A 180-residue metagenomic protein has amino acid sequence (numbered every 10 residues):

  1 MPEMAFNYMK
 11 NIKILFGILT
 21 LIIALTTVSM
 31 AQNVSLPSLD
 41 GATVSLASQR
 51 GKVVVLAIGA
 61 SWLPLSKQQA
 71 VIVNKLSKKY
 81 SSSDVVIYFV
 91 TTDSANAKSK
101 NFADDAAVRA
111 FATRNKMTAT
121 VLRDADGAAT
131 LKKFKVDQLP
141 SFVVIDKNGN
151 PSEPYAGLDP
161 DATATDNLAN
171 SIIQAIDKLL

Functional and structural regions predicted by a protein language model:
F16-T26: Bacterial N-terminal signal peptides
S29-A31: Boundary at the C-terminal end of the N-terminal hydrophobic targeting segment
V34-V54, K79-Y80: A short beta-strand-turn-helix
L46-K67, V73: Short active-site neighborhood of thiol/selenol oxidoreductases, capturing the structured segment around
V55-L56, I87, F142: Hydrophobic beta-strand anchors of alpha/beta hydrolase catalytic cores
K67-R114, R123-K132: Structural microenvironment flanking redox-active thiols in thiol-disulfide oxidoreductases
M117-T120, K135-V143: Structural micro-motif
V144-L180: Thiol-/selenol-based redox modules, centered on thioredoxin-like and closely related oxidoreductase domains
